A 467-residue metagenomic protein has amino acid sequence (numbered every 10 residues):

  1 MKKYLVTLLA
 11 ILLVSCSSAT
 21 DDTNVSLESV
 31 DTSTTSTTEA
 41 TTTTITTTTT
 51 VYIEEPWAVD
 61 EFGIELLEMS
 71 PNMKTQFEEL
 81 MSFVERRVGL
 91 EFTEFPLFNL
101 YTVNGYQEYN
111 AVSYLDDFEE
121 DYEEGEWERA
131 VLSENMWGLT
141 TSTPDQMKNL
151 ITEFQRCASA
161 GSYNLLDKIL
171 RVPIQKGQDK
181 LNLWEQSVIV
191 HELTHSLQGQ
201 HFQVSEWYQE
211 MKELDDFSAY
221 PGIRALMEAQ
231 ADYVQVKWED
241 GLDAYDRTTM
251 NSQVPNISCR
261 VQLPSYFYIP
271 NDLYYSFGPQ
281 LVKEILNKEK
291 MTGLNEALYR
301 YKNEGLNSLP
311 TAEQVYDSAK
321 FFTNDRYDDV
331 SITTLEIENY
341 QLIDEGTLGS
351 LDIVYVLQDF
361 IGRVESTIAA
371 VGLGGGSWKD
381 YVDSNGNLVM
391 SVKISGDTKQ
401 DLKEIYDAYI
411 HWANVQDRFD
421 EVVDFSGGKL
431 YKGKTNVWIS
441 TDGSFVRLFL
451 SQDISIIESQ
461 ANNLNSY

Functional and structural regions predicted by a protein language model:
L12-S15: C-terminal motif of bacterial Sec signal peptides marking the signal peptidase cleavage site
S17-V25: Bacterial lipoprotein signal-peptidase II cleavage site
V25-V51: Extracellular mucin-like PTS domains
L80, Q200-S205, Q209-Q253: Post-HExxH zinc-binding segment in Zn-dependent metallohydrolases
Y106-E128, T143-L170: Catalytic zinc-binding patch centered on the HExxH motif and its immediate surroundings that defines zinc-dependent
L170-V190, G222: Short pre-active-site segment immediately N-terminal to the catalytic Zn-binding motif
Q262-K393: Pan-zinc metallopeptidase signature
G386-Y467: C-terminal soluble interaction/assembly domains
